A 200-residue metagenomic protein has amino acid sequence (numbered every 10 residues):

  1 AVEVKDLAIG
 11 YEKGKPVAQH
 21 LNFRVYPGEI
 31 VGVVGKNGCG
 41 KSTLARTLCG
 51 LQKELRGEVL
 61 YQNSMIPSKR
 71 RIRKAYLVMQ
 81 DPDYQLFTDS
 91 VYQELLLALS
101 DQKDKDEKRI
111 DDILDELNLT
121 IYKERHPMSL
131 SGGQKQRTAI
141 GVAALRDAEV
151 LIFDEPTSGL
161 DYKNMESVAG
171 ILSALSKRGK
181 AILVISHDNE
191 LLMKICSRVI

Functional and structural regions predicted by a protein language model:
V34-K36: The feature captures the beta-strand-to-loop junction immediately N-terminal to the Walker
C49: Helix-to-loop junction immediately C-terminal to a conserved catalytic motif
G57-R71: Conserved ABC transporter NBD signature motif
K105-Y122: Conserved ABC ATPase "signature" region
H126-L130, Q134: Conserved ABC ATPase signature
L151-D154: Catalytic Walker B motif of ABC-type/P-loop ATPase nucleotide-binding domains
S186-H187: H-loop/switch region of ABC-family ATPase nucleotide-binding domains
